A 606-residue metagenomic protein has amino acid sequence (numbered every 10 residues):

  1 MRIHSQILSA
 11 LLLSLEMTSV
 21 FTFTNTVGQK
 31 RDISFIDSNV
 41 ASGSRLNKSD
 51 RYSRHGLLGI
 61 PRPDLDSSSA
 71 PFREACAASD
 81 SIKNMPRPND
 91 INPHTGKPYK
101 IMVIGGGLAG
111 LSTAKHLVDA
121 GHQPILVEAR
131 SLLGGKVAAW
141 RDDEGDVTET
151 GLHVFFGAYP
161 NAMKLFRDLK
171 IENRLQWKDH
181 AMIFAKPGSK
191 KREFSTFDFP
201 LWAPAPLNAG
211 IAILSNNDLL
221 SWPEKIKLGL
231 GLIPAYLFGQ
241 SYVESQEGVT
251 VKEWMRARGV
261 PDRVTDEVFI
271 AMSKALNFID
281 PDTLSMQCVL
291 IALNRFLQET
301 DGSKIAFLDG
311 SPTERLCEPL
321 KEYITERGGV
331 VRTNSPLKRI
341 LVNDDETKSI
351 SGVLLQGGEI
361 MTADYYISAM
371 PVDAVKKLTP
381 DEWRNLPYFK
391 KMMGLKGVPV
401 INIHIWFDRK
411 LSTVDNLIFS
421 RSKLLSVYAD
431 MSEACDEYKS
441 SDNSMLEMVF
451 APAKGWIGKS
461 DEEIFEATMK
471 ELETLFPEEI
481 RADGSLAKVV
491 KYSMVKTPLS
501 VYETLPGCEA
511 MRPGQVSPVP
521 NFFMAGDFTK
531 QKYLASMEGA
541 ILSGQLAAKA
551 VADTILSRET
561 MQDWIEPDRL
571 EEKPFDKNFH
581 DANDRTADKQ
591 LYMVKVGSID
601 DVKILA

Functional and structural regions predicted by a protein language model:
I7-L11, L15, F21-I101, D119-A120 (+1 more regions): Extreme N-terminal leader/targeting segments of oxidoreductases
G96-K97, A120, S335-E479, D588-V602: Mid-domain catalytic core of redox enzymes that form a hydrophobic substrate pocket/lid adjacent to a catalytic redox
G96-L126: N-terminal Rossmann-like FAD-binding beta1-loop-alpha1 element of flavoenzymes
V118-D143: Glycine-rich FAD pyrophosphate-binding loop
A162-M163, R167-D168, E172-L290, Q298: Mobile amphipathic helical/loop "lid" adjacent to a hydrophobic cofactor/ligand pocket
L290-Y365: Helical element adjacent to the flavin cofactor pocket in flavoenzyme catalytic cores
D436-S440, K496-M524, F528-K530: FAD-binding beta-loop-beta segment adjacent to the flavin cofactor pocket
K530-A552: A conserved FAD-binding loop/helix module that cradles the flavin
